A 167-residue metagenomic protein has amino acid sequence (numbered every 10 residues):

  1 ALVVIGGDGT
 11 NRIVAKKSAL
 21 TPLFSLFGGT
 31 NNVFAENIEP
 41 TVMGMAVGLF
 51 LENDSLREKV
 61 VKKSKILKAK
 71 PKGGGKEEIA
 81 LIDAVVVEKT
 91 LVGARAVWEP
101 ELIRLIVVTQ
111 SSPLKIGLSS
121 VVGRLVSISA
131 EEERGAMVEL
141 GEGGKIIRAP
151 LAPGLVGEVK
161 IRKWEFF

Functional and structural regions predicted by a protein language model:
A1-K76: Small-residue-rich beta-alpha loop regions that form the catalytic core of phosphotransfer and lipid-active enzymes
E58-F167: ATP/pyrophosphate-binding catalytic subdomain of soluble kinases
